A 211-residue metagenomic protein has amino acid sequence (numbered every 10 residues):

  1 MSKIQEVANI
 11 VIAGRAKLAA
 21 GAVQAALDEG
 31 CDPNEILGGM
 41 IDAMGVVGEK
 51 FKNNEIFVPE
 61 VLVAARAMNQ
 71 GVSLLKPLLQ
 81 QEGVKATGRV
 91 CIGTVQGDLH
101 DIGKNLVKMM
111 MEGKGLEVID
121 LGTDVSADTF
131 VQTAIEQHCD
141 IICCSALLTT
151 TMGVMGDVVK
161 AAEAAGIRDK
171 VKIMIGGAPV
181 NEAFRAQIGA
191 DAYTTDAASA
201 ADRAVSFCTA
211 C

Functional and structural regions predicted by a protein language model:
M1-G83: Long amphipathic alpha-helical segments
S73-K76, G93, E112: Non-catalytic terminal/interface segments that mediate subunit docking, oligomerization, and allosteric communication
L79-Q96: Glycine/charge-rich, flexible interdomain linkers and switch-proximal surface loops that mediate coupling
K85, G103-N105, E112: Cytosolic, long alpha-helical scaffolding segments
V107-K114, I119-A190, S199, R203-V205: Cofactor-cradling patches in redox/metallo enzymes
T194-T195: Ligand-binding pocket scaffold of soluble enzyme catalytic domains
S206-C211: Generic C-terminal helix-cap and adjacent flexible tail
